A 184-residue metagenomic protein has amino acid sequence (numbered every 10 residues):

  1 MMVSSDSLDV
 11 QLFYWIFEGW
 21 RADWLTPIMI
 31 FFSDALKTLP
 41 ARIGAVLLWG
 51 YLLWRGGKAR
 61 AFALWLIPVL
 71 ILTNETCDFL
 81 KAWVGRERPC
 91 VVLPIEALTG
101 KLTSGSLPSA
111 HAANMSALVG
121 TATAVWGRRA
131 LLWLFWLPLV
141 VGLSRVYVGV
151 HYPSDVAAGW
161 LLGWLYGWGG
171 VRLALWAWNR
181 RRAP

Functional and structural regions predicted by a protein language model:
M1-G44, C77-S104, P184: N-terminal transmembrane-helix/juxtamembrane module of multi-pass inner/ER membrane proteins
M1-S5, A59, A63, R172-P184: Multi-pass membrane proteins that catalyze or facilitate reactions on polyprenyl-/lipid-phosphate substrates and their
W24, G57-F62, W126-W133: Membrane-helix interface segments
L25, L72, T76, L80 (+1 more regions): Alpha-helical membrane-inserting segments
V46-T76: Interfacial segments of alpha-helical transmembrane regions
W54, V84-G85, V148-Y152: Short helix-capping/hinge motifs at transmembrane helix termini and TM-loop junctions
I67-K81, L132-R145: Small-polar-interrupted transmembrane alpha-helices in polytopic inner-membrane proteins
I95-P184: Membrane-embedded catalytic cores of phosphoryl/pyrophosphoryl-handling enzymes
